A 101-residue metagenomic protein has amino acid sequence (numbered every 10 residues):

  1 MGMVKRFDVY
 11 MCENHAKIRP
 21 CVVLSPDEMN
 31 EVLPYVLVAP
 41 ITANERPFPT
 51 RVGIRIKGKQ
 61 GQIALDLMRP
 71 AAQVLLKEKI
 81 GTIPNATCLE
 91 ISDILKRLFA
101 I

Functional and structural regions predicted by a protein language model:
M1-I101: Conserved functional hotspots at enzyme active or ligand-binding sites that engage polyanionic ligands
